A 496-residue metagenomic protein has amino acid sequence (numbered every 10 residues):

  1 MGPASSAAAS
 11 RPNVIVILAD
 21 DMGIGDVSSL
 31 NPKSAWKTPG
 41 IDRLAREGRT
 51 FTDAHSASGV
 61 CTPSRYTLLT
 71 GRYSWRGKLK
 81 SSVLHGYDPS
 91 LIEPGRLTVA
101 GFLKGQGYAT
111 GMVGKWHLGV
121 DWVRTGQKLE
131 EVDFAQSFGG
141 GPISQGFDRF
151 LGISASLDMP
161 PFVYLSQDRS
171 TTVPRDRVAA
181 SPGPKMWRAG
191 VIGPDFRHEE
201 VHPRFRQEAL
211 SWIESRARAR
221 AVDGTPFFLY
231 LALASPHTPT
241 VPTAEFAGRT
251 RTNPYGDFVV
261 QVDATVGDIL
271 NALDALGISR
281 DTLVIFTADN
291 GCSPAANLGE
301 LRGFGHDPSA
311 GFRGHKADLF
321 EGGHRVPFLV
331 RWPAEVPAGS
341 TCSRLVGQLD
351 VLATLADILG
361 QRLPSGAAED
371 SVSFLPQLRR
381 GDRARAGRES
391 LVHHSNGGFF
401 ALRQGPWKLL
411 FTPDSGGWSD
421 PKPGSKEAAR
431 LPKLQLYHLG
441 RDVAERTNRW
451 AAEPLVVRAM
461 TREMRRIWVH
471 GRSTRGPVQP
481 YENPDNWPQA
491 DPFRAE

Functional and structural regions predicted by a protein language model:
G2-Q435, V443-E496: Formylglycine-dependent sulfatase
